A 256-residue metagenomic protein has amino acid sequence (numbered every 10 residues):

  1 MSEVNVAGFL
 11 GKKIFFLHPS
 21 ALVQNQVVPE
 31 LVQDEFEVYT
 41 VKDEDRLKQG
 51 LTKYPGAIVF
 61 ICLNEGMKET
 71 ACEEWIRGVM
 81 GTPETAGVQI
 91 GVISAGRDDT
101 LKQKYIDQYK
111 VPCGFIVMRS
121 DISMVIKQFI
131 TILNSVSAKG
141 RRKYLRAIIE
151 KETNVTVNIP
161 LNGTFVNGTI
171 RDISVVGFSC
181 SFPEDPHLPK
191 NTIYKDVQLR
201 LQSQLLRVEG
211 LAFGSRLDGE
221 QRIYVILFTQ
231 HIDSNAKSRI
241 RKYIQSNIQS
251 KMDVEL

Functional and structural regions predicted by a protein language model:
M1-V41, D45, K53, R97-I173 (+1 more regions): N-terminal helix initiation/capping motif
S2, E220-L256: C-terminal output/interaction extensions
G56-I90, S94-Q103: Conserved phosphotransfer microenvironments
K151-Q198, I223-L227: Short strand-loop-strand
G168, V208-G214: Short beta-strand-centered aromatic/proline hotspots
V175, S215-E220: Short, conserved beta-turn/loop elements at beta-strand boundaries and strand-helix junctions
R200-L205: Low-complexity, intrinsically disordered, polar/proline/glycine/glutamine-rich protein-protein interaction regions
